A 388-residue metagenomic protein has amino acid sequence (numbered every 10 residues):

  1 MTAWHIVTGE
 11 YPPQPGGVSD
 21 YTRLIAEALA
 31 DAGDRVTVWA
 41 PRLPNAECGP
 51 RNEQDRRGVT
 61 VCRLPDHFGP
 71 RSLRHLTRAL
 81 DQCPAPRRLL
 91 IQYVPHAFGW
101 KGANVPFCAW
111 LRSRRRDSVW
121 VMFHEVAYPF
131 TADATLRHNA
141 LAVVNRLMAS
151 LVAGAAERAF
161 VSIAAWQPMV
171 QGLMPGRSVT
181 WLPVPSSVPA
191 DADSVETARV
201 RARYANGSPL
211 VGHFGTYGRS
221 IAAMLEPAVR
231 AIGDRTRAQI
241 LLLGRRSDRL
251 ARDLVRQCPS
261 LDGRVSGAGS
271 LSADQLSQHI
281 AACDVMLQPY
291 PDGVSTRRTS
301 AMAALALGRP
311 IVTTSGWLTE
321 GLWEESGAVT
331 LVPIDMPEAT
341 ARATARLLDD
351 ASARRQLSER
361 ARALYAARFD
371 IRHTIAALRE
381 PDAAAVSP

Functional and structural regions predicted by a protein language model:
M1-C62, P84, R114-D117, V229-D234: N-terminal subdomain of nucleotide-sugar transferases
A109-S113, N139-A159: Membrane-proximal helix-turn-helix segments that form the acceptor-binding/catalytic region of lipid-linked
A149-T197, N206, H213: Donor nucleotide-sugar binding/catalytic pocket of nucleotide-sugar-dependent glycosyltransferases
S187-R256, G267: Conserved catalytic-core segment of nucleotide-activated headgroup transferases in glycan assembly
R249-L250, D262-S272, H279, L331: Active-site donor-binding acidic/aromatic loop of nucleotide-activated sugar and phosphosugar transferases involved
I280-S295, R309: Acidic donor-binding loop of glycosyltransferase active sites
E325, V329-E338, R346-S352: Conserved acidic donor-binding segment of nucleotide-sugar-dependent glycosyltransferases
R346, A353-A367, T374: A short, well-ordered alpha-helix in the C-terminal region of glycosyltransferases
